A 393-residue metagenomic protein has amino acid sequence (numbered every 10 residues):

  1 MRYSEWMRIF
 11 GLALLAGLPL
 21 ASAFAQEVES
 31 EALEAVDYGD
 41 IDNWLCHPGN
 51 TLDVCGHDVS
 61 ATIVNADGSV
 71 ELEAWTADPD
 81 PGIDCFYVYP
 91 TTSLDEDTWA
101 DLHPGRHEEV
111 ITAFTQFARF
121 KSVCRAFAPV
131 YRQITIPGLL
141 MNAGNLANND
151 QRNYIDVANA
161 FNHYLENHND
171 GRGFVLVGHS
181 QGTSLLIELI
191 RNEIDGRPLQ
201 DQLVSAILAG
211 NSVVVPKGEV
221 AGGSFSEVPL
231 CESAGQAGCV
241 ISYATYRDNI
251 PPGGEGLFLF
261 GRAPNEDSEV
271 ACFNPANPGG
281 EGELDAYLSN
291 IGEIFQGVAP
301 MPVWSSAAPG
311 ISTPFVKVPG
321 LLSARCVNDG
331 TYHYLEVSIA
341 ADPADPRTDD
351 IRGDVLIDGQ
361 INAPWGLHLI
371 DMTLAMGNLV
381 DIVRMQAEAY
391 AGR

Functional and structural regions predicted by a protein language model:
M1-F10: Bacterial N-terminal signal peptides that target proteins for export
F10-P19: Bacterial N-terminal signal peptides
L20-A25: Sec/Tat signal peptide C-region and signal peptidase I cleavage site
Q26-E71: N-terminal module-boundary/linker segments of secreted carbohydrate-active enzymes
D42, P48-T51, A77-P81, Y87-G173 (+1 more regions): Active-site catalytic motif of lipid deacylating hydrolases and related acyltransferases
V88-T91, V130-I134, H179-S180, L208-S212 (+1 more regions): Active-site-proximal beta-strand/loop segments in catalytic clefts of secreted hydrolases
Q151-D170, R191-G353, I357, A389: Surface cap/lid and interfacial helix-loop subdomains adjacent to catalytic sites that gate substrate access
G178-G182, L186: Gly/Ala-rich beta-loop-alpha elbow adjacent to hydrolase catalytic centers
